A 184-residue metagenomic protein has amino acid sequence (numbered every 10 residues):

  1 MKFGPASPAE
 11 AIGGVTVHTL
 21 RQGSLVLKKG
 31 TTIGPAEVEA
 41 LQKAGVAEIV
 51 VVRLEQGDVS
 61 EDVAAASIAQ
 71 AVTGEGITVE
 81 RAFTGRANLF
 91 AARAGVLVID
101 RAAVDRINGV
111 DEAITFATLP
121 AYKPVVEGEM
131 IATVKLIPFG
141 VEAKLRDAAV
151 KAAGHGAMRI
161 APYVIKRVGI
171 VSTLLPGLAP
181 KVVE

Functional and structural regions predicted by a protein language model:
M1-T84: Short, low-complexity N-terminal leaders and the immediately following helix N-cap/first helix
L20-K28, A143-V150, V168-L174: Short, mixed-charge, low-aromatic patches
R21, V50-V52, F90, A132-V134 (+1 more regions): Residues in well-ordered beta-strands of folded domains
L41, D147-A148, V183-E184: Short, glycine/charged-enriched secondary-structure capping and boundary segments
E55-Y163: Extended, charged alpha/beta regions that create polyanion-binding interfaces
G154-E184: Glycine-rich phosphate/diphosphate-binding loop of Rossmann-like nucleotide-binding domains
